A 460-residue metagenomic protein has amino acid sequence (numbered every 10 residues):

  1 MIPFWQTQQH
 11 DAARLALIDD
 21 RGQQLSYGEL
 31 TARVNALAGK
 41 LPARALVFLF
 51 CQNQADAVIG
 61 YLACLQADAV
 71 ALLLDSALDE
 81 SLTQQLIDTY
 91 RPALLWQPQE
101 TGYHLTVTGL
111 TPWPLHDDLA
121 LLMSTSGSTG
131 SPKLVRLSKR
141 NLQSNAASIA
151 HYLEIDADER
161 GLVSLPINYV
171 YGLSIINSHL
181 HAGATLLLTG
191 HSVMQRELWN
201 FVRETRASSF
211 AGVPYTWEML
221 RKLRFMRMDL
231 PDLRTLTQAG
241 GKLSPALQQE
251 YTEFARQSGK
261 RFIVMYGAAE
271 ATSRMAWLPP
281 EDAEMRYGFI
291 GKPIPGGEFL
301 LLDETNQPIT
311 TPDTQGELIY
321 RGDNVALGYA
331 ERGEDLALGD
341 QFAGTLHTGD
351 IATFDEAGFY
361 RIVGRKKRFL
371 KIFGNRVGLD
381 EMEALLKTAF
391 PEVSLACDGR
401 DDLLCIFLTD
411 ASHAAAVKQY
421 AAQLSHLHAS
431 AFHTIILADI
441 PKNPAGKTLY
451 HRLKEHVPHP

Functional and structural regions predicted by a protein language model:
A13-L41, Q84, L137-R140: Conserved AMP-binding/adenylate-forming core of the ANL superfamily
Q23, A36-A77, S164, R376: Conserved AMP-binding/adenylate-forming
S26-Y27, A120-A147: Conserved AMP-binding A3 loop
G28-L49, D79, D156, E383 (+2 more regions): ANL superfamily AMP-binding
Q143-R160, V170-S209, I294: Conserved AMP-binding/adenylation subdomain of ANL enzymes
A207-G212, R221-M285, E298: Gly/Ser/Thr-rich phosphate-binding loop
T310-D313, E317-D380: Conserved ATP-binding/catalytic segment of the ANL
L370, D398, C405, A422-P460: Conserved C-terminal "lid"/linker of ANL adenylate-forming enzymes
